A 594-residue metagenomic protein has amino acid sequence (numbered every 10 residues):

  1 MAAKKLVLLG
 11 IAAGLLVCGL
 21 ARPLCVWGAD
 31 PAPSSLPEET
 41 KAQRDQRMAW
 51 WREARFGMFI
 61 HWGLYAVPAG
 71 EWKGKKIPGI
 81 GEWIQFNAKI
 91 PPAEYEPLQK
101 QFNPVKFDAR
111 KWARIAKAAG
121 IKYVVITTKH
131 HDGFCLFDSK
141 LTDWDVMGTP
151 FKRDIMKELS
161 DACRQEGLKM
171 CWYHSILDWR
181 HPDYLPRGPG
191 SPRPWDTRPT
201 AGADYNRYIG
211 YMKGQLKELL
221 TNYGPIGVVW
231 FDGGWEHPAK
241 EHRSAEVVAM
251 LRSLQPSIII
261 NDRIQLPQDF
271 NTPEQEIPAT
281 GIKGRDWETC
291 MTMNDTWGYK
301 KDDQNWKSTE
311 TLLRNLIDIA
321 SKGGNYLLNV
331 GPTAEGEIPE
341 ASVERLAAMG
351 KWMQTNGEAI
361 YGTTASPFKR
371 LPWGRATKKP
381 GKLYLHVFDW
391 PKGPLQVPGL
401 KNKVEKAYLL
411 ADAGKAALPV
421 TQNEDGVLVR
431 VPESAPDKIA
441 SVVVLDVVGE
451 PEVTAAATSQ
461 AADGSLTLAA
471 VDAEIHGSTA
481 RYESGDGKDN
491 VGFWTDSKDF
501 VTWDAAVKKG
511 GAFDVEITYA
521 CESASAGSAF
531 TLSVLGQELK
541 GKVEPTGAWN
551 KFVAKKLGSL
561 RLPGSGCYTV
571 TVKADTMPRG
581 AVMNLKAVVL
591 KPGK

Functional and structural regions predicted by a protein language model:
M1-A2, G19: Short, low-complexity interaction segments enriched in Ser/Thr/Pro/Gly
A2-A3, T571: Generic N-terminal leader/processing signal
K4-G10: Sec-dependent signal peptide recognition, specifically the positively charged N-region followed immediately by
G10-P23: Bacterial N-terminal signal peptides
W27-K509, C521-R561, T569-K594: Mature catalytic domains of secreted/periplasmic carbohydrate-active enzymes
